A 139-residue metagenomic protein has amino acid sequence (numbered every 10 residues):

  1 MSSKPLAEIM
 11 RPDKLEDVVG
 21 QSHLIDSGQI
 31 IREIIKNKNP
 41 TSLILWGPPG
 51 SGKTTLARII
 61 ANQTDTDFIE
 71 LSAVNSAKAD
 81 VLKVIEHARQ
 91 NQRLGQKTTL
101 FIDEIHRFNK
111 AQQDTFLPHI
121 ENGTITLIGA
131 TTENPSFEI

Functional and structural regions predicted by a protein language model:
M1-N37: A short, basic N-terminal segment
S2-K4, E33-L71, E86-R89, L117-P118 (+1 more regions): Walker A/P-loop
E16, L43, I125: Conserved beta-strand position immediately N-terminal to the Walker
L24-G28, T66-T99: Short glycine-rich substrate-engagement loop in P-loop NTPases that contacts/grips substrate
R32-I35, A111-E138: Conserved catalytic/switch belt of AAA+ P-loop NTPases
G50-S51, V74-K78, H106-R107, T132-S136: Conserved nucleotide-binding/hydrolysis micro-motifs of P-loop NTPases
L71, F101, T126-A130: Structural recognition of the conserved hydrophobic beta-strand(s) that form the central parallel beta-sheet of P-loop
D103-E104, T115: Walker B catalytic acidic pair
